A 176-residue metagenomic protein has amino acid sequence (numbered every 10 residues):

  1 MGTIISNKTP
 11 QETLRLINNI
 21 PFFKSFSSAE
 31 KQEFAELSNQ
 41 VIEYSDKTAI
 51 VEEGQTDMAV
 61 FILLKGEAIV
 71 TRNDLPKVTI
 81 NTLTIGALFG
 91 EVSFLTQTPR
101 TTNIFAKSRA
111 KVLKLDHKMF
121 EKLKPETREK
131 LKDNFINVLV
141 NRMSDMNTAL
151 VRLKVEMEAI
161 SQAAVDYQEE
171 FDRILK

Functional and structural regions predicted by a protein language model:
M1-K176: Cytosolic regulatory regions built on CNB/CRP/Popeye-like sensor folds
